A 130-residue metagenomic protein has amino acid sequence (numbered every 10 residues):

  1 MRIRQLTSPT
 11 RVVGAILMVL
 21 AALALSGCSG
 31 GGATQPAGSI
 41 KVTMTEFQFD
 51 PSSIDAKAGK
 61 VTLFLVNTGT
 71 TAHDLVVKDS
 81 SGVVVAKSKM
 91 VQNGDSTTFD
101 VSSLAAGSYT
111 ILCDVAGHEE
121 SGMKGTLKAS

Functional and structural regions predicted by a protein language model:
R2-I16: Bacterial N-terminal signal peptides that target proteins for export
L23-G27: C-terminal motif of bacterial Sec signal peptides marking the signal peptidase cleavage site
S29-G32, Q92-S130: Extracellular/periplasmic metallocenter environments
Q35-K57: N-terminal edge beta-strand
A37, A86, E120-K124: Short edge beta-strand segments in beta-sheet-rich domains
S52-T71, T97-A105, T110: Beta-strand cores of secreted/periplasmic/IMS beta-sandwich domains, seen most often in copper-related folds
D74-K78: Beta-strand signatures of extracellular beta-sandwich domains
G82-S88: Surface-exposed loop/edge segments in extracytoplasmic proteins
